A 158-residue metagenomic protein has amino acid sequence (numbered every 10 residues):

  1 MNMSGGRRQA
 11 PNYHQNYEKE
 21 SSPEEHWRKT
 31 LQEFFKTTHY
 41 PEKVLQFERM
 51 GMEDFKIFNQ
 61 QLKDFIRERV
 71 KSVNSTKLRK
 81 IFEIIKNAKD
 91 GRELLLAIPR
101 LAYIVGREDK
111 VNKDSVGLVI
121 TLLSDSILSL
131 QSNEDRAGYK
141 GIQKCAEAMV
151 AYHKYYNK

Functional and structural regions predicted by a protein language model:
M1-H26: Intrinsically disordered, low-complexity arginine-rich tails of RNA-binding/processing proteins
M1-M3, M50-M52, M149: Detector for methionine-enriched segments
G5, I104-V105, I127: Charge-dense, intrinsically disordered terminal/linker segments
Q9, Q15, Q32, Q46 (+3 more regions): Residue-identity detector for glutamine
K19-L118: The feature represents the first ordered module of a protein
G117-K158: Amphipathic alpha-helical binding modules
